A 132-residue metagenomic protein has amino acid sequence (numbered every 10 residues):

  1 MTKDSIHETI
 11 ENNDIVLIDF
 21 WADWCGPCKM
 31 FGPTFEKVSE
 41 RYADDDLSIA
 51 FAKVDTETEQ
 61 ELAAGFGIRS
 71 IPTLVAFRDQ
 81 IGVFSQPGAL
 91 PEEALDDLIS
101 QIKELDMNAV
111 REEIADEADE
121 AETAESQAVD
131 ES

Functional and structural regions predicted by a protein language model:
M1-N12: N-terminal "domain-start" segment that seeds a small globular fold
E11-D23: Short active-site neighborhood of thiol/selenol oxidoreductases, capturing the structured segment around
C25-C28, L74: The canonical Cys-X-X-Cys-His
K29-D44: Typically the conserved alpha-helix immediately C-terminal to a functionally engaged Cys/Sec in thioredoxin-like
I49-F51: Hydrophobic/aromatic anchor residues within beta-strands of the central parallel beta-sheet of Rossmann-like
V54-A63: Structural microenvironment flanking redox-active thiols in thiol-disulfide oxidoreductases
G67, D97-S132: Non-globular targeting/processing and membrane-anchoring segments
S70-V110: Non-catalytic, surface beta->alpha helical segment in thiol-disulfide oxidoreductase systems
